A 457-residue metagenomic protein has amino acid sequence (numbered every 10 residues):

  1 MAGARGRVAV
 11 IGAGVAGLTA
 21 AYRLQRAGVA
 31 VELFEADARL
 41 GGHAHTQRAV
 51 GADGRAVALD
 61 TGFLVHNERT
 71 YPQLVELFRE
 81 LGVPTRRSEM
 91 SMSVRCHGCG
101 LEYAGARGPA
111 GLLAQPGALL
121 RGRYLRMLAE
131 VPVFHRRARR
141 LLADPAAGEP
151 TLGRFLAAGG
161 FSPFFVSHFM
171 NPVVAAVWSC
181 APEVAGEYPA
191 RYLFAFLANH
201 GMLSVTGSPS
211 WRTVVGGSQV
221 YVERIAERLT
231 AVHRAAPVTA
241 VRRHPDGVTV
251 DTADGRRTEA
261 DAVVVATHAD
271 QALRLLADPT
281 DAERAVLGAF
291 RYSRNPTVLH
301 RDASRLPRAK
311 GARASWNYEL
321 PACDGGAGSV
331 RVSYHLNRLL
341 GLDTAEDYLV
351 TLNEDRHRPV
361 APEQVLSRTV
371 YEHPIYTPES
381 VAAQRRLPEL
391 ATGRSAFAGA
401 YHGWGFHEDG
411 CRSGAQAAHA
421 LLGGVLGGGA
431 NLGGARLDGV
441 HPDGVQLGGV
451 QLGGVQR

Functional and structural regions predicted by a protein language model:
M1-V8, R26-A27, A49, T377-A383: Extreme N-terminal leader/targeting segments of oxidoreductases
A4, A27, P237-E372: Mid-domain catalytic core of redox enzymes that form a hydrophobic substrate pocket/lid adjacent to a catalytic redox
G6-L33: N-terminal Rossmann-like FAD-binding beta1-loop-alpha1 element of flavoenzymes
Q25-V50: Glycine-rich FAD pyrophosphate-binding loop
Q47-L74: N-terminal glycine-rich dinucleotide-binding loop that anchors FAD/FMN and/or NAD(P) in oxidoreductases
R48, A104-R107, G325-G439, D443 (+1 more regions): Conserved flavin/dinucleotide-binding core of flavoenzymes
E68-A195: Mobile amphipathic helical/loop "lid" adjacent to a hydrophobic cofactor/ligand pocket
A195-A253, T258: Helical element adjacent to the flavin cofactor pocket in flavoenzyme catalytic cores
